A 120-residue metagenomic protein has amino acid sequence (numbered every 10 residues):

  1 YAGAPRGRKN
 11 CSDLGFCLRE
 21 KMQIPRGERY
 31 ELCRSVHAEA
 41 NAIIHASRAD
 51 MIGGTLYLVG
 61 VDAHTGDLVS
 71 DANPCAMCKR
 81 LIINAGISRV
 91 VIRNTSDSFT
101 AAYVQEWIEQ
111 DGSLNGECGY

Functional and structural regions predicted by a protein language model:
Y1-Y120: Zinc-dependent deaminase catalytic domain
